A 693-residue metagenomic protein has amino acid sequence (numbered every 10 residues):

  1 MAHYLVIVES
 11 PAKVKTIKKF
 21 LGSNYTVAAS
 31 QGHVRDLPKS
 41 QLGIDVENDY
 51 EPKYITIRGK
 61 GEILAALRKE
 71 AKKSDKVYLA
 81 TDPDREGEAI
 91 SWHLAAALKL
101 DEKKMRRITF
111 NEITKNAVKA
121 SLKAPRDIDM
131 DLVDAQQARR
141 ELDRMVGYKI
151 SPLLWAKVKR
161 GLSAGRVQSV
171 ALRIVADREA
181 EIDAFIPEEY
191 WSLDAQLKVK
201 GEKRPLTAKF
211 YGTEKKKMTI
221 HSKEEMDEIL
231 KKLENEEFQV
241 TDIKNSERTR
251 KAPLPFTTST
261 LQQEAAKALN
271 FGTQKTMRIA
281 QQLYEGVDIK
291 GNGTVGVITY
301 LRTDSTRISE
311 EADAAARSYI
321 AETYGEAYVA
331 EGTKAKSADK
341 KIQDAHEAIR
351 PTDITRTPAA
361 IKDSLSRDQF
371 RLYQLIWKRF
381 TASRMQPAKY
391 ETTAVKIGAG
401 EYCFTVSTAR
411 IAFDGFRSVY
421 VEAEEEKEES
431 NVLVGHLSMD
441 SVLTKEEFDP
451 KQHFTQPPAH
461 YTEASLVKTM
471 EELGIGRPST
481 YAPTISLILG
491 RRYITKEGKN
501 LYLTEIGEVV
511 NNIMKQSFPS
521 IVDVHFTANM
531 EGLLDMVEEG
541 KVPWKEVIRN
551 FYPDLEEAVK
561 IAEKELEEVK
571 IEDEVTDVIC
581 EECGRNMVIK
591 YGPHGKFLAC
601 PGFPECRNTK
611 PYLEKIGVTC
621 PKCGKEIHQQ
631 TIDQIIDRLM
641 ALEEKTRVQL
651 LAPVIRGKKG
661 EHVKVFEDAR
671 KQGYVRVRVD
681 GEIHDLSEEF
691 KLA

Functional and structural regions predicted by a protein language model:
M1-Q137, Y211-E214, I220-K223, D227 (+3 more regions): Intrinsically disordered, low-complexity regulatory segments
A2, I506, V522, L613-A693: Conserved phosphate-binding elements of NTP-dependent enzyme cores
A2-L5, T16, Y25, S151 (+6 more regions): Basic, low-complexity terminal or inter-domain segments flanking catalytic cores
I113, A117-A195, N245-S246: C-terminal or mid-to-C-terminal helical accessory/interaction module adjacent to the motor/catalytic core
R139-I150, V167, A195-L197, R248-T260 (+6 more regions): Core structural elements
K215-L254, S441: Metal- or metallocofactor-binding catalytic centers and their adjacent structured scaffolds across diverse enzyme
T260-G272, V467-R477: Short helix-coil junctions and helix-kink-helix linkers
M277-Q281, I485-S486, F666: Short, hydrophobic-biased segments on the C-terminal half of alpha helices that form "recognition helices"
